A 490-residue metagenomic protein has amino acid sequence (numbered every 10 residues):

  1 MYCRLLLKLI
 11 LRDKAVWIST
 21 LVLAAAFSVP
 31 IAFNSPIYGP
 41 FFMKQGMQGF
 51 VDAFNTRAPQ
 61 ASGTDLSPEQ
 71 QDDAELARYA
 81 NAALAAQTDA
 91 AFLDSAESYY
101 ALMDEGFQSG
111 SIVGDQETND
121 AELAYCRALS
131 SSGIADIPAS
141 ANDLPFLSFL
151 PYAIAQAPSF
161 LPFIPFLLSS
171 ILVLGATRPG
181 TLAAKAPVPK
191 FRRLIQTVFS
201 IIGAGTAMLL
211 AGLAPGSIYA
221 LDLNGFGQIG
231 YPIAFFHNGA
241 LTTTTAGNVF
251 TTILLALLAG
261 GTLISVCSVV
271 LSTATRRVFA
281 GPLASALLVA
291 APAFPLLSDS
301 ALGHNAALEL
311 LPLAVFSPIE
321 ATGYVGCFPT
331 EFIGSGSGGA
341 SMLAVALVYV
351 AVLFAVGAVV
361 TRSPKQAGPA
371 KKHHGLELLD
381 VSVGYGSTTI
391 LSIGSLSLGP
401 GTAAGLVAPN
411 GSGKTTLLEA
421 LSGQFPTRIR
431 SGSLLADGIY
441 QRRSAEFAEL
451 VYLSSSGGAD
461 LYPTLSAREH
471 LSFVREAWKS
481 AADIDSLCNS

Functional and structural regions predicted by a protein language model:
V29-Q45, S130-L174, Q196-T273, F328 (+1 more regions): Secretory targeting signals
P36-V51, A135-F146, G225-N248, P282 (+1 more regions): Terminal transmembrane helical anchor/hairpin motif
K371-G394, P400, F425-I429: A short, flexible loop at the N-terminus of ABC-type nucleotide-binding domains that lies
V407-P409: The feature captures the beta-strand-to-loop junction immediately N-terminal to the Walker
S422: Helix-to-loop junction immediately C-terminal to a conserved catalytic motif
G438-Y452: ABC ATPase NBD coupling module
L453, P463-S480: Q-loop/switch helix immediately C-terminal to the Walker
A481-S490: Conserved ABC ATPase "signature" region
